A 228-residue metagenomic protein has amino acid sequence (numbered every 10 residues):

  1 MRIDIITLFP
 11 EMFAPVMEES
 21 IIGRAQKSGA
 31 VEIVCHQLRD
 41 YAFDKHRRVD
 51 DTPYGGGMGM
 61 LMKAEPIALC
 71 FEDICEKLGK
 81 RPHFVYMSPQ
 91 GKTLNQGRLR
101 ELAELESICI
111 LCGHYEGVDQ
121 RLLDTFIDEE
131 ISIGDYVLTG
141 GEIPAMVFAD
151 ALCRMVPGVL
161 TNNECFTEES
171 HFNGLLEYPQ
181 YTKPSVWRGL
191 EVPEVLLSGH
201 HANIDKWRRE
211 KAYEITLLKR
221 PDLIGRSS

Functional and structural regions predicted by a protein language model:
M1, P184-S228: SAM-dependent methyltransferases
R2-D40: Glycine-rich, flexible N-terminal cofactor/catalytic loop recognition
D4-I6, V34-H36, V85, I108-C109 (+1 more regions): Hydrophobic/aromatic beta-strand patches that form the interior of the parallel beta-sheet core in alpha/beta enzyme
G23, Y41, P53-G55, I67 (+2 more regions): A membrane-topology feature that recognizes alpha-helical transmembrane segments and their immediate juxtamembrane
V49-C70: Short, structured active-site "lid" loops
K63-H114: S-adenosyl-L-methionine/SAH cofactor-binding core of RNA-modifying enzymes
V118, L122-E169: Structured adenosyl-cofactor binding patch, chiefly the S-adenosyl-L-methionine
I143, M155-E194: Internal, active-site/partner-interface "lid" segment
